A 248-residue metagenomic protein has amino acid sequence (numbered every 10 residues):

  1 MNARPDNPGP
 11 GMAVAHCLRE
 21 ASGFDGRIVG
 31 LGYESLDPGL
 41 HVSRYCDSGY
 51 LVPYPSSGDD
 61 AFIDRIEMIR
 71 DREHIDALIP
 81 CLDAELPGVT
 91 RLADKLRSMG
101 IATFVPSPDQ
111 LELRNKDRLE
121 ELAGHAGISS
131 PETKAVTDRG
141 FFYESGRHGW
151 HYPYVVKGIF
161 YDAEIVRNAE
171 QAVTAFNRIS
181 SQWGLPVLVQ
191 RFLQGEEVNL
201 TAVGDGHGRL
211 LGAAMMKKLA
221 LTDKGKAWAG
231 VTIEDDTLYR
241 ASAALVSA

Functional and structural regions predicted by a protein language model:
M1-F104: ATP-binding N-terminal substructure of ATP-dependent carboxylate-amine bond-forming enzymes
G58-F62, A169, D235: A conditional alpha-helix N-cap/helix-loop micro-motif detector
F62-I66, F142, F176, S242: Generic hydrophobic alpha-helical segments
P87-G88, I165, N199: Phosphate- and divalent-cation-binding pockets in alpha/beta enzyme and binding domains that engage nucleotide-derived
D109-G195, G204-R209, D236: Active-site nucleotide/adenylate-binding loops and adjacent lid/helix of ATP-dependent enzymes
E170, N177, Q190-S247: ATP-dependent carboxylate/phosphate-activation module, predominantly the ATP-grasp catalytic core and closely related
